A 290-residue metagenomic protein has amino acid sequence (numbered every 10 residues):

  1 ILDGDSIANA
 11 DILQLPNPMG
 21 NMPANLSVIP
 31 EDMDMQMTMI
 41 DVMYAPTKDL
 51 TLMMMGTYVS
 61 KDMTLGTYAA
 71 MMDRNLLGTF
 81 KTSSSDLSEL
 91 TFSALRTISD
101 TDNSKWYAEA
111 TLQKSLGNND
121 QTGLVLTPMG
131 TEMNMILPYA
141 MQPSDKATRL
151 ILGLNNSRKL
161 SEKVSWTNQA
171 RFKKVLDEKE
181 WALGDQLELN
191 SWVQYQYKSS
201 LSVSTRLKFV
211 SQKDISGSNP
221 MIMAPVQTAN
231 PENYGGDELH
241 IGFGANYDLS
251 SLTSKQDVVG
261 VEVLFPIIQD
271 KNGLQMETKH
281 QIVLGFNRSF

Functional and structural regions predicted by a protein language model:
I1-D3, G56-D62, L112-N118, R158 (+5 more regions): Transmembrane beta-strands of outer-membrane beta-barrel pores
I1-T91, D100, L116, G123-G130 (+3 more regions): A subset of solvent-exposed loop/turn segments in beta-rich extracellular surface proteins, enriched in glycine
N9-P18, E178-F290: Outer membrane beta-barrel transmembrane domains
A24-V28, N75-T82, L137-Q142, L176-K179 (+2 more regions): Extracellular loop and loop/strand-boundary signature of outer-membrane beta-barrel proteins
D34-T38, L76, K81-L90, K146-L150 (+3 more regions): Residues that define the transmembrane beta-barrel architecture of outer-membrane proteins
T47-D49, V59, S99-N103, S161-K163 (+2 more regions): Outer-membrane beta-barrel channels and translocator barrels
T51-M53, K105-E109, S157, S165-T167 (+3 more regions): Residue-level detector of the transmembrane beta-barrel scaffold of outer-membrane proteins
K61-V175: Outer-membrane pore/translocation modules
